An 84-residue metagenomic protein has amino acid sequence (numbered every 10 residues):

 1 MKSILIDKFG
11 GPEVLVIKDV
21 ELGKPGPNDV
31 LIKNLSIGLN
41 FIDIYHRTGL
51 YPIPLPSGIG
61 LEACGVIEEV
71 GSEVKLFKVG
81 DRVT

Functional and structural regions predicted by a protein language model:
M1-K2: Extreme N-terminal starter segment of soluble prokaryotic enzymes
L5-K8, T48, I67: Residue-level signal for short segments within beta-strands and strand-turn junctions of well-structured beta-sheet
K8-G11, I37: Short polar catalytic/cofactor-binding loops
P12-E21: Short glycine/threonine/proline-enriched tight-turn/helix- or strand-capping micro-motif at secondary-structure
E21-G38, L50-T84: Glycine-rich beta-strand-centered segment in the early N-terminal region that forms part of a ligand/cofactor-binding
I42-R47: Cytochrome P450 core scaffold surrounding the K-helix E-X-X-R motif and the conserved "meander" helix-loop region
